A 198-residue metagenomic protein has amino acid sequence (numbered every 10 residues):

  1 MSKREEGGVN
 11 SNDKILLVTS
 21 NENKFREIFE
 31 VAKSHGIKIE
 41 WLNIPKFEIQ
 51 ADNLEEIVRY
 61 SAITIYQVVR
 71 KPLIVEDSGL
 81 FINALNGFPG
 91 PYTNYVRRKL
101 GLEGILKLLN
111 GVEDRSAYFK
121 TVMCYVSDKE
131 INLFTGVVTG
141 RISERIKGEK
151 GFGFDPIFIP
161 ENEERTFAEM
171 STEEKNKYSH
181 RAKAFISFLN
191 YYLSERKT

Functional and structural regions predicted by a protein language model:
G7-L16, N23-T198: Anionic-ligand binding patches
